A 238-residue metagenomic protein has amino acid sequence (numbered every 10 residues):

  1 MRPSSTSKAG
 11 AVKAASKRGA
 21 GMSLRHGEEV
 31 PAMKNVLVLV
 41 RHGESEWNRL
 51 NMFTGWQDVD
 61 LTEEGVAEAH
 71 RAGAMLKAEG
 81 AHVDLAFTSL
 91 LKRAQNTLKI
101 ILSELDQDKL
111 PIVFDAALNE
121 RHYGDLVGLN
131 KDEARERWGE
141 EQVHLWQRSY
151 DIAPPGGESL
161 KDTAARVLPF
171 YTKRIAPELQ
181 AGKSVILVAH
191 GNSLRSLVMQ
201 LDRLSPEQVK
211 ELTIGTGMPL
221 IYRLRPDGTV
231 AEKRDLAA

Functional and structural regions predicted by a protein language model:
R2-G10, A15-S16, S23: Low-acidity, Ser/Thr- and Arg-rich intrinsically disordered low-complexity segments
G27-A32, R71-H144, M199-G215, P219-R223 (+1 more regions): Phosphate-coordination/substrate-recognition cap region in phosphate-metabolizing enzymes
M33-V38: Extreme N-terminal starter segment of soluble prokaryotic enzymes
S45-V59: Glycine-rich N-terminal loop/short-helix segment of MobA-like nucleotidyltransferase
G55-R71: Short catalytic helix/loop segments, enriched in acidic residues and glycine and frequently bearing histidine
V66-E79, F170-R174: ANL superfamily AMP-binding
Q142-D162: Short glycine/proline- and acidic residue-enriched helix-loop micro-motifs that form flexible lids or anion-recognition
G191-R195, A231: GST superfamily/GST-like fold recognition
